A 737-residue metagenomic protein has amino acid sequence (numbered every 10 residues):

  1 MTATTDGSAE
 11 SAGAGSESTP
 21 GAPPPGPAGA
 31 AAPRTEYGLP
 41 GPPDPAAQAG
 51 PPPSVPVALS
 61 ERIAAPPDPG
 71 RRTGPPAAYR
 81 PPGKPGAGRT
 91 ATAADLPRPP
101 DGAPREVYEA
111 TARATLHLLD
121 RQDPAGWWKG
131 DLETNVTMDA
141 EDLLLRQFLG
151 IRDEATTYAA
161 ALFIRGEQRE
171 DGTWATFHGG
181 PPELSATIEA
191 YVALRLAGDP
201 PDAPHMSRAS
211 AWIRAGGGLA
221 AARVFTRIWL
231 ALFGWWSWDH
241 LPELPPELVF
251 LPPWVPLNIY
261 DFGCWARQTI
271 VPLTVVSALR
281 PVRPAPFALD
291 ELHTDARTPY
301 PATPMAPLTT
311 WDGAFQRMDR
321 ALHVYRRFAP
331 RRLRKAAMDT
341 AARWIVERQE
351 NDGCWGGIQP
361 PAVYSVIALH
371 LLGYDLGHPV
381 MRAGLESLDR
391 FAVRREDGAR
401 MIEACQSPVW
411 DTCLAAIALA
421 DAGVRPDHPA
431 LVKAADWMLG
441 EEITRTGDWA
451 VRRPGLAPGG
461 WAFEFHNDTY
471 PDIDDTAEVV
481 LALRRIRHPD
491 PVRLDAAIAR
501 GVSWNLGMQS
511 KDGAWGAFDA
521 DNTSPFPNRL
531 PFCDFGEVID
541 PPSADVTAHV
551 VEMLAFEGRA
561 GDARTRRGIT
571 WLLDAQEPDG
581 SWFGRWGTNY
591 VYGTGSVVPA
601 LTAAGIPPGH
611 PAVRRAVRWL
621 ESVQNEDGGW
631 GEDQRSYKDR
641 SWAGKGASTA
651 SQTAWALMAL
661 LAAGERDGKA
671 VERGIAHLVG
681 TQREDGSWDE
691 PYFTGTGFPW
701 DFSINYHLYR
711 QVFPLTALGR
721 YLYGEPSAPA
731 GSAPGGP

Functional and structural regions predicted by a protein language model:
M1-P737: Preference for long, amphipathic alpha-helical scaffolds in soluble/luminal domains and all-alpha bundles
